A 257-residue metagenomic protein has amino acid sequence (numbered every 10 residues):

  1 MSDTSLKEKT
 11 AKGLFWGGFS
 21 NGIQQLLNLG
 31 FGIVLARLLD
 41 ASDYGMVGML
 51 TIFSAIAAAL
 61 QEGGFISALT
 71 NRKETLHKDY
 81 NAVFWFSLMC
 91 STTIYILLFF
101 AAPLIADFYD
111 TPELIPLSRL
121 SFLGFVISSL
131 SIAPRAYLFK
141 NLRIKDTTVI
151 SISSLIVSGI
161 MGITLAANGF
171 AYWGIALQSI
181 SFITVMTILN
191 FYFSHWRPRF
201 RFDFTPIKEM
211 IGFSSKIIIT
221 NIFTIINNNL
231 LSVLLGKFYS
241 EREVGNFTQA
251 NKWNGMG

Functional and structural regions predicted by a protein language model:
M1-L6, T10, K145, I188-V233 (+2 more regions): Interhelical loop/hinge segments that connect adjacent transmembrane helices in multipass membrane
S2-T4, E8, A36-L50, R72-A82 (+5 more regions): Membrane-interface helix-capping segments at transmembrane helix termini in multi-pass transporters
E8-N28, M49-L50, A55, A59-P103 (+3 more regions): Membrane-water interface segments that mark the loop-to-transmembrane alpha-helix transition
G13-N21, T51, S87, L120-S121 (+9 more regions): Residue-level signature of transmembrane alpha-helical cores of multipass secondary-active transporters and flippases
L29, I33, A59-G63, Y95-P103 (+9 more regions): Membrane-embedded alpha-helical segments of multi-pass transporters/permeases
F31-I33, A41-Q61, G124, L231-V233 (+1 more regions): Alpha-helical transmembrane segments of polytopic membrane transporters and translocases
A68-H77, I127-I150, N168, W173 (+2 more regions): Membrane-interface junctions at transmembrane-helix termini in multi-pass inner-membrane proteins
I115-F122, I150-H195, I211-F213, T220 (+1 more regions): Hydrophobic alpha-helical transmembrane segments
